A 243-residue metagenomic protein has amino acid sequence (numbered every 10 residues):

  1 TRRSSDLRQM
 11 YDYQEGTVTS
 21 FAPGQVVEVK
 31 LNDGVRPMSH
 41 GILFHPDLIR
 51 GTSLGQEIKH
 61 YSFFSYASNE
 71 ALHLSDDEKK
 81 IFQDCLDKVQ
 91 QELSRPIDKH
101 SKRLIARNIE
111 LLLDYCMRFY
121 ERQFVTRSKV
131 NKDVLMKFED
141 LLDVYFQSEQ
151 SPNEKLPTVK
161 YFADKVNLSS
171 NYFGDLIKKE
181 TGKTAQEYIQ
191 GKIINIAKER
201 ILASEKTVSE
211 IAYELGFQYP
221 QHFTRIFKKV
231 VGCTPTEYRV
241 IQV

Functional and structural regions predicted by a protein language model:
T1-S4: Short, small-residue-biased leader/transition segments that mark boundaries at the very start of proteins
R8-S20: Short acidic-glycine-tyrosine-enriched beta hairpin
G16, Y161-L168, F173, I177 (+3 more regions): Append "Primarily bacterial transcriptional regulators
N32-I97: A hydrophobic/aromatic-rich effector-binding and dimerization subdomain of bacterial HTH-type transcriptional regulators
K80-D140: An amphipathic alpha-helical interaction segment
S128-V166, E187-K206: A short, Lys/Arg-enriched amphipathic alpha-helix from helix-turn-helix/homeodomain DNA-binding modules
K179-Q218, V240-V243: Terminal helix-turn-helix DNA-binding modules in bacterial transcription factors
T224-V243: …primarily DNA-binding HTH/wHTH and HhH modules…
